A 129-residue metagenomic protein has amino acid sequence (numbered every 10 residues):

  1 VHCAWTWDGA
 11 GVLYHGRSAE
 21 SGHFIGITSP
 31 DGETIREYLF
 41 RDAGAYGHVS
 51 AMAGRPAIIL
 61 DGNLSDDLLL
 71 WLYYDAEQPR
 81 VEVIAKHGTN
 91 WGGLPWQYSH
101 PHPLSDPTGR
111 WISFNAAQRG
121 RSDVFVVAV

Functional and structural regions predicted by a protein language model:
V1-G26, E33-I35: Beta-propeller domains
C3-L13, H48-I58, P103-W111: Blade-terminus and WD-like Trp-Asp/Gly-His loop motifs, strongest in beta-propeller folds
H15, A19-H23, Y38-R80: Loop/turn-rich, solvent-exposed surfaces of beta-rich toroidal or solenoidal domains
S21, W91-G92, R121-S122: Flexible loop/turn segments at secondary-structure boundaries
G26-P30, L70-A76, V126-V129: Beta-propeller blade signature
R36-S50, Q78-S105: Conserved blade-ending motifs and adjacent loop-strand segments that build the rim/top face of beta-propeller domains
A53-P56, L60, P79, K86 (+3 more regions): Long, low-complexity intrinsically disordered regions enriched in Ser/Thr/Pro/Gly
W96-V129: Blade-level signature of beta-propeller repeat domains, shared across WD40, Kelch, NHL, RCC1 and BNR/Asp-box propellers
